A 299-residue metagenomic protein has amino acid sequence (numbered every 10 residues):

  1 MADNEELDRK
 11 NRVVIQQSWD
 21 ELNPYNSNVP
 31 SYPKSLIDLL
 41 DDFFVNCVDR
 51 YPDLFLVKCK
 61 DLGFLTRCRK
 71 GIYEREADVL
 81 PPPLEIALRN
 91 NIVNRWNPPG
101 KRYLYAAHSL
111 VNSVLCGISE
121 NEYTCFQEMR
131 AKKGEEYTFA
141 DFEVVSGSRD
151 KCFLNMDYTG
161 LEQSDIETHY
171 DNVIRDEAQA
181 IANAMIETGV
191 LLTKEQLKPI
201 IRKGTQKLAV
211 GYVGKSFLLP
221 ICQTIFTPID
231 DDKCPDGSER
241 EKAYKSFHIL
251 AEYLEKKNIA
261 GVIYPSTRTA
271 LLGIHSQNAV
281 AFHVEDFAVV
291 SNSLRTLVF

Functional and structural regions predicted by a protein language model:
M1-L110, K132-F299: Active-site and NAD+-binding cores of ADP-ribose-processing enzymes
A107, C116-E120: Conserved aromatic
S113: Conserved short-loop catalytic and cofactor-binding motifs
S119-E122, F247: Short, hydrophobic/amphipathic alpha-helical packing segments that form internal helix faces or helix-helix interfaces
E122-K133: Short active-site loop/helix that positions an aromatic residue
